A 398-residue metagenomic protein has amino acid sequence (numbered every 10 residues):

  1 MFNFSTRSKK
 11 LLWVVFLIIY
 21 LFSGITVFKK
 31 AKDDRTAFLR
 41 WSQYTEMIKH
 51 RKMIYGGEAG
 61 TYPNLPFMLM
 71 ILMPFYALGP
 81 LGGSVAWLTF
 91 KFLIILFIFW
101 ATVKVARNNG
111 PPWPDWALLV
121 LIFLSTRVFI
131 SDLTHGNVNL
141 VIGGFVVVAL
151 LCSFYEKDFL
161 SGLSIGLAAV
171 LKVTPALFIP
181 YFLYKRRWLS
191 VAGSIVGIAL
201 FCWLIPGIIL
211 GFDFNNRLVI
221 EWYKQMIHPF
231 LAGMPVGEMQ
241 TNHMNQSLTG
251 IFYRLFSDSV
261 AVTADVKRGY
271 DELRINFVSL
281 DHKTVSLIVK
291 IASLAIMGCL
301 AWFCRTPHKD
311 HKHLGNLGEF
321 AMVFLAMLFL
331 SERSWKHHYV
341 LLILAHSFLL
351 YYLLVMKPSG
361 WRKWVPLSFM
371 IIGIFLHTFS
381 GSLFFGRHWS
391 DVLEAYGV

Functional and structural regions predicted by a protein language model:
F2-S161, W188-G318, L328-F329: Primarily membrane-embedded glycan-assembly and transfer machineries that use lipid-linked glycans
G79, I94, K172-P175, A345: Hydrophobic transmembrane alpha-helices
F129-S131, V323-S334, F379-L383: Transmembrane-helix signature of polytopic, lipid-linked glycan biosynthesis machinery
V141, V173-P175, H337-H338: Transmembrane helix boundary and interhelical junction motifs in multipass membrane proteins
F159-L183, V323-L330: Membrane-interface alpha helices of multi-pass inner-membrane proteins
G166, S194-L200, E319-L325, L344 (+1 more regions): Central hydrophobic cores of alpha-helical transmembrane segments in multi-pass integral membrane proteins
W335-Y351: Hydrophobic/aromatic-rich transmembrane helices and adjacent perimembrane loops
F348-V398: Aromatic-enriched
